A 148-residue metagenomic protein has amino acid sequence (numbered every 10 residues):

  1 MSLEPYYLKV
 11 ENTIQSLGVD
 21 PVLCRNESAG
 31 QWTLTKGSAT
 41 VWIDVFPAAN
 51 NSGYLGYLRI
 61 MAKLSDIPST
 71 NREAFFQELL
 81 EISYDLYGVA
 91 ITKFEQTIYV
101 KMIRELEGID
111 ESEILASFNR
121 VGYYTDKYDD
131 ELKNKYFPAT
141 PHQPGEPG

Functional and structural regions predicted by a protein language model:
M1-W42, K93: Charge-rich, low-complexity N-terminal segments
S2-K9, I67-F75, E113, S117-R120 (+1 more regions): Short amphipathic alpha-helical segments
A39-E73: The feature represents the first ordered module of a protein
R59-T97: Short, internal acidic amphipathic alpha-helical interface segments that mediate docking to partner proteins
L64-I67, R104-D110: A generic structural motif
F76-S83, L106-K135: Ampiphathic alpha-helical segments that act as solvent-exposed interaction surfaces
I98-I103: Short, aliphatic-rich beta-strand segments
L132-G148: Short, highly charged C-terminal tails/helix-capping segments
